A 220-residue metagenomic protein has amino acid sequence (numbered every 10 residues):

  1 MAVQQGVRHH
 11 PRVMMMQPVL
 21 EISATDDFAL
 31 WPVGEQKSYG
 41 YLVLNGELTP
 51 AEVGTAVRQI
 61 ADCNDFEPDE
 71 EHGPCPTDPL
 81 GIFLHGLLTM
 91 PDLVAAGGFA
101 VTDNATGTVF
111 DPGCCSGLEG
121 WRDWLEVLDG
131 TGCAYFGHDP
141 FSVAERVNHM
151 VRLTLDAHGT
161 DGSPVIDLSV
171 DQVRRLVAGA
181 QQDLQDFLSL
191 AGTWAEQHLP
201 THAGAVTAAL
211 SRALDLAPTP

Functional and structural regions predicted by a protein language model:
A2-G81: N-terminal "first-domain core" detector
Q17-E21, G98-A100, R152: Ordered hydrophobic segments in well-structured contexts
F28-L30, G107-D111, H158-I166: Short, surface-exposed beta-strand/loop "edge" segments at domain boundaries and coil↔beta transitions
E52-A56, P79, F83, G120 (+4 more regions): Exposed alpha-helical structural elements
T77-Y135: Aromatic- and glycine-enriched beta-alpha-beta binding-site module
H85, G107-T108, D123, V127 (+4 more regions): Long compositionally biased, domain-poor regions of proteins
G120-Q172: An exposed acidic His-Trp-rich patch
V165-P220: Mixed-charge, glycine-accented linear interaction segment located at domain edges/termini
